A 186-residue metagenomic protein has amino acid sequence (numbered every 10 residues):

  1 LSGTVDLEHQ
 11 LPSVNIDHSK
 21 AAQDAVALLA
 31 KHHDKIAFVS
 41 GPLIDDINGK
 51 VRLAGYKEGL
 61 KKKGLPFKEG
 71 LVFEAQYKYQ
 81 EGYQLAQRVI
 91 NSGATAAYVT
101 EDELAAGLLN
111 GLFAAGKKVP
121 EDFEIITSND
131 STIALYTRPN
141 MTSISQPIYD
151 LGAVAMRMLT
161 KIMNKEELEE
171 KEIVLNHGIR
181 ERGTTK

Functional and structural regions predicted by a protein language model:
V5-K186: Bacterial carbohydrate/catabolite-sensing allosteric modules
